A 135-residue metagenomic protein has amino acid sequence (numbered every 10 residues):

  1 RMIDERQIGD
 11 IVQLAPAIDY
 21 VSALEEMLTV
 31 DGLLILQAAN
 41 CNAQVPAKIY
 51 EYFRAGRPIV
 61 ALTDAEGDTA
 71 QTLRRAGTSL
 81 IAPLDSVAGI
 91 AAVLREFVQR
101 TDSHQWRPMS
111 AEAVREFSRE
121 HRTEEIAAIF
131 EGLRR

Functional and structural regions predicted by a protein language model:
R1-S22: Nucleotide-activated donor-binding/catalytic signature segment of Leloir-type glycosyltransferases, i.e., the conserved
I3, L94-V98, I126, F130: Hydrophobic "lid"/C-terminal helical patch of Rossmann-like NAD(P)-dependent dehydrogenase/epimerase domains
I8, A55, R75-G77: Short, structured coil segments at secondary-structure junctions
I18-D19, A65, S86, S118: Short loop/turn segments at beta->alpha junctions
D19-E25, L33-F53, P58-Q71: Nucleotide-sugar-dependent
V30: An anion/phosphate-binding loop that grips the pyrophosphate of nucleotide cofactors and donors
D64-E96: Change "using UDP/GDP/dTDP sugars" to "using nucleotide sugars
D85-G89, T101-G132: A charged, aromatic-enriched C-terminal amphipathic alpha-helix characteristic of glycosyltransferases across folds
